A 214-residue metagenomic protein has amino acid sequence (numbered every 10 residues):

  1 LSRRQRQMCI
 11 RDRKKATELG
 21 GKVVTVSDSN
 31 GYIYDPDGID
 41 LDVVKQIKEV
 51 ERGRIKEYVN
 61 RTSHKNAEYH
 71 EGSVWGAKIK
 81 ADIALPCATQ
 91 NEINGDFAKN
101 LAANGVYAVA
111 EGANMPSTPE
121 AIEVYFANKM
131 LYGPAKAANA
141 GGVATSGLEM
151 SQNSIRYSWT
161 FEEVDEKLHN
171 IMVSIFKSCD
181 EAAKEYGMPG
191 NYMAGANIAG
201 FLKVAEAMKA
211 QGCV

Functional and structural regions predicted by a protein language model:
L1-I10: Single conserved hydrophobic/aromatic residue that forms the stacking wall/gate of nucleotide- or nucleobase-binding
R4, S27-S29, P86-A88, E111-G112 (+1 more regions): Generic beta-strand/beta-sheet core signal
R11, G31-D35, N91-G95, A102 (+2 more regions): Flexible loop/turn segments at secondary-structure boundaries
K15-A16: Aromatic pocket-lining residues of Rossmann-like dinucleotide-binding sites
L19-R61: NAD(P)-binding Rossmann-fold cofactor-contacting core
K45-F97: A structured beta-alpha segment of the ubiquitous adenosine-cofactor-binding alpha/beta core
A102-V214: Adenosine-phosphate binding glycine-rich loop
